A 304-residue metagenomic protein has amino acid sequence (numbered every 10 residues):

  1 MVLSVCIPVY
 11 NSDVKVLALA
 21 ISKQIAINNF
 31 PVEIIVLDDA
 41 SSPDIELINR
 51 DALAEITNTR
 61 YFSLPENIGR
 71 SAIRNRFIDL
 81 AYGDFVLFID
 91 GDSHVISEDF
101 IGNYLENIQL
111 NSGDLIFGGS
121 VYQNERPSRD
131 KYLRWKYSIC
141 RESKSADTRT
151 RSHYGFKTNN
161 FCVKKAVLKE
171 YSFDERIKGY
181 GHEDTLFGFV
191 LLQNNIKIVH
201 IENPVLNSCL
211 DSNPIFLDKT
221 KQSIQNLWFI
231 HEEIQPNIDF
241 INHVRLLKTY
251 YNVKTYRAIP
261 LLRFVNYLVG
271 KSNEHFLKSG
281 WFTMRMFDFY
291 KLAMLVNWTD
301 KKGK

Functional and structural regions predicted by a protein language model:
I21-S63: Acidic donor-binding segment of Leloir-type glycosyltransferases
L64-A81: Glycine-rich, basic loop-to-helix element that forms the pyrophosphate-binding segment of sugar-nucleotide handling
V86: Short aromatic/hydrophobic "clamp" motif used to bind/position activated sugar donors
E98-K131: Conserved donor NDP-sugar-binding/catalytic core segment of glycosyltransferases
R134-H153: Short, flexible, basic/aromatic active-site loop/helix in glycosyltransferases
G179-F187: Acidic donor-binding loop at a coil-to-helix junction in glycosyltransferase catalytic cores that engages
V199-I234: Active-site donor/metal-binding and catalytic loop motifs of nucleotide-sugar-dependent glycosylation enzymes
Q222-Q225, I241-K304: Non-catalytic, C-terminal membrane-associated alpha-helical segments of glycosyltransferases
